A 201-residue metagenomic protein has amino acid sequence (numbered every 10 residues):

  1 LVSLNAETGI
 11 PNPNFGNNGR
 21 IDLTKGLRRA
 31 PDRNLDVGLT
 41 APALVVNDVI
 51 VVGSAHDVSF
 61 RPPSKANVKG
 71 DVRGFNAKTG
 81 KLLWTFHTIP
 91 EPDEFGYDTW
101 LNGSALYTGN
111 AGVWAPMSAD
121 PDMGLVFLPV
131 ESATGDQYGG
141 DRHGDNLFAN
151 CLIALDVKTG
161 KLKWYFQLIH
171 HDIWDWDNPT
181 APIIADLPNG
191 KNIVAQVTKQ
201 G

Functional and structural regions predicted by a protein language model:
L1-G201: Noncatalytic, solvent-exposed loop/strand surfaces of beta-propeller-type extracellular/periplasmic domains
